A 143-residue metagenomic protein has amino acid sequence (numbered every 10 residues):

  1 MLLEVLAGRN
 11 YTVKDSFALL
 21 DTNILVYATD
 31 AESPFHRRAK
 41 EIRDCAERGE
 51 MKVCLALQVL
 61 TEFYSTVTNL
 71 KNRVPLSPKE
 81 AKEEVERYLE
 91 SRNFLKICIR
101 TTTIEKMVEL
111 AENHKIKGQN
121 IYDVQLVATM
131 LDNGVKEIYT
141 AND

Functional and structural regions predicted by a protein language model:
M1-L55, L70-E83: Short, well-structured N-terminal submotif of metal-dependent ribonuclease cores
N10, F94-A141: Active-site neighborhoods of divalent-metal-dependent phosphate/nucleic-acid chemistry enzymes
D21, E62, D123, N142: Acidic active-site catalytic centers that drive phospho-/nucleotidyl reactions and related ester hydrolyses
A28, A46-G49, T66, L70 (+2 more regions): Alpha-helix C-capping/helix-to-loop hinge sites
L55-Q58, I121: Aromatic- and histidine-enriched alpha-helix N-cap/loop-to-helix transition segments that scaffold the rims
L57, N142-D143: Short secondary-structure boundary segments
S65-N93, I97: Helix-adjacent hinge/juxtasegments
